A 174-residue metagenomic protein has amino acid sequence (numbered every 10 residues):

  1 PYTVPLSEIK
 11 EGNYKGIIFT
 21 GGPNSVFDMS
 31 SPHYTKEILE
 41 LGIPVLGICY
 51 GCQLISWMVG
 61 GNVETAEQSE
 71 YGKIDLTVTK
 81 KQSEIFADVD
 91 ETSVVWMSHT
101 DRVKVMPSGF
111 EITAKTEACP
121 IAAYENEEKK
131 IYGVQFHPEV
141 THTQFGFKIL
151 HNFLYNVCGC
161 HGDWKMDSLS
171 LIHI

Functional and structural regions predicted by a protein language model:
P1-F19, S25-V26, H33, L39-L41 (+1 more regions): RNA-binding accessory domains that recognize and position tRNA/RNA substrates
G42-L46: Conserved pre-ATP/AMP-binding loop-to-beta segment of ANL
G47, G51, S56: Gly/Ala-rich beta-loop-alpha elbow adjacent to hydrolase catalytic centers
